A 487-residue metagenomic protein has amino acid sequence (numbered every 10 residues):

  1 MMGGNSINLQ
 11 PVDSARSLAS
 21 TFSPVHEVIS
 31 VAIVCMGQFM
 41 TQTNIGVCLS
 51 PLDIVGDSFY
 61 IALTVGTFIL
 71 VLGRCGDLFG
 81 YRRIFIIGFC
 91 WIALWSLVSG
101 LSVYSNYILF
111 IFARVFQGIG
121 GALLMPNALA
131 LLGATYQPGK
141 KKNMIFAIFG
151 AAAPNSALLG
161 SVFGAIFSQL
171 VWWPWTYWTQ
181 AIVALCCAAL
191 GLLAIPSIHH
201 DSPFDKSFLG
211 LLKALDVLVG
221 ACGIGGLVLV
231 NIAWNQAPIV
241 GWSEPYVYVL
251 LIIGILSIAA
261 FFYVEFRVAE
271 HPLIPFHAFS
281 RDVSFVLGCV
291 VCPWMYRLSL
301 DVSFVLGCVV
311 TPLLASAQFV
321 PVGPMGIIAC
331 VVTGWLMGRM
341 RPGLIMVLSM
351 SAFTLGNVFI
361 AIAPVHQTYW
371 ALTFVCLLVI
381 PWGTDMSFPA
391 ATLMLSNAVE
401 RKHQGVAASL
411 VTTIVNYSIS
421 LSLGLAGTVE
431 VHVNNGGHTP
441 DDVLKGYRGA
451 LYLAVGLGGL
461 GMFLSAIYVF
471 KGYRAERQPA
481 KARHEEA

Functional and structural regions predicted by a protein language model:
M1-C48, D57: Cytosolic juxtamembrane N-terminal segment immediately preceding the first transmembrane helix of multi-pass
I33-M36, M40-T43, C48-P51, P245 (+3 more regions): Transmembrane core module of solute transporters
V55-G56, C75-G76, S99, F163-V171 (+5 more regions): Interfacial helix-cap and linker-helix signal at transmembrane-aqueous boundaries of multi-pass secondary transporters
Y60-R74, M125-L129, V320-T333: Central cavity-lining transmembrane alpha-helices of secondary-active solute carriers, predominantly the Major
F68-Y81, S168, I328-L344: Helix-to-loop junctions at the C-terminal end of transmembrane segments in multipass secondary transporters
I69, C75-L218: Helix-loop-helix hairpins in multi-pass membrane proteins, especially solute transporters
V171-C292, Y296: Hydrophobic transmembrane-helix bundles of small-molecule transporters
A398-G436: A late C-terminal transmembrane helix in Major Facilitator Superfamily
